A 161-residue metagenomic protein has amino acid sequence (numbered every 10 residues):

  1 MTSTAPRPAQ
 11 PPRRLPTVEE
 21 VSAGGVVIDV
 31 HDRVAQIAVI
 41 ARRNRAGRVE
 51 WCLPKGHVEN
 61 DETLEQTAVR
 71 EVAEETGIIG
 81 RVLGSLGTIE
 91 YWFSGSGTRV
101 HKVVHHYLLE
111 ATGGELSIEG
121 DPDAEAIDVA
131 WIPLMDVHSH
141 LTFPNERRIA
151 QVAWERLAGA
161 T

Functional and structural regions predicted by a protein language model:
T2-L53: N-terminal strand-loop-strand
T2-R7, T17-E20, N44-R48, V69-E75 (+4 more regions): Generic detector of short, locally flexible boundary/turn motifs and exposed helical patches
V26-V30, I40, I89, E115-L116 (+2 more regions): Compositionally biased, intrinsically disordered low-complexity regions
V30, T112, E155: Residue-level marker of positions within ordered structural domains that often coincide with functionally constrained
V58-R148: Unchanged
F143-N145, I149, W154-T161: Short, charged, intrinsically disordered terminal tails
